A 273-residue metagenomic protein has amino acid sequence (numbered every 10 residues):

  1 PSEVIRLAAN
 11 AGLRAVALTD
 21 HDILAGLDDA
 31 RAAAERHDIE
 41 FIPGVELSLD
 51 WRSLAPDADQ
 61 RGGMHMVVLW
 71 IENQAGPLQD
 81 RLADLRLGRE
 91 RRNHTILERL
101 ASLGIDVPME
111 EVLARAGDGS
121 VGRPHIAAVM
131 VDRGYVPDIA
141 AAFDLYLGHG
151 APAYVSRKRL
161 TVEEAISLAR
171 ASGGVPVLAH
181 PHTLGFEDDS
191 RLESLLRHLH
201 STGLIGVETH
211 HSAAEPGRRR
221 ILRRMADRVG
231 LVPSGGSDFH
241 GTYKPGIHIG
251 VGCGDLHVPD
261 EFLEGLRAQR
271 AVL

Functional and structural regions predicted by a protein language model:
P1-G62, L147-G148, L160, E164-S167 (+2 more regions): An N-terminally biased module of ancient metal coordination in phosphate/nucleic-acid-related enzymes
R14, H21-R91, T95, R99-A101 (+2 more regions): Mid-domain alpha/beta scaffold segments of enzyme catalytic cores
R52-D84, G88-E90, M109, A128-A151 (+1 more regions): Active-site gating loops and adjacent loop-to-helix segments of metal-dependent hydrolytic enzymes
A116-P181: Conserved acidic, metal-coordinating active-site core of Asp-based, Mg2+-dependent phosphoryl-transfer enzymes
